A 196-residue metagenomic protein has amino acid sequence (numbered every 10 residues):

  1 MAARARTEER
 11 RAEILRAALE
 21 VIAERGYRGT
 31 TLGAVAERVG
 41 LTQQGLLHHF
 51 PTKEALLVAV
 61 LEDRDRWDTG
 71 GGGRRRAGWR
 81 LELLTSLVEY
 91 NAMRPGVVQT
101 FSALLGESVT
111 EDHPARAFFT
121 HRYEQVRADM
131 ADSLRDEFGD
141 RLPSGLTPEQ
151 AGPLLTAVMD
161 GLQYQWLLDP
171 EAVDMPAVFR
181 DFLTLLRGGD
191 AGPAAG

Functional and structural regions predicted by a protein language model:
M1-E8, D190-G196: Actinobacteria-biased recognition of intrinsically disordered, low-complexity terminal regions
R6, E54, D65, T156 (+1 more regions): Conserved acidic functional residues
E9-E13, A17-A55, A59: Helix-turn-helix
F50, A103-E111: Short helix-capping/turn signature of helix-turn-helix
A59, G70-V98, S144, P148-L155: Hydrophobic alpha-helical connector segments
E62-D68: Short, basic, alpha-helical segments at the C-terminal edge of helix-turn-helix-like DNA-binding modules
G70-A77, R94-P95, H113-G139: Amphipathic alpha-helical packing segments from all-alpha helical-bundle domains
D112-H121, E137-L186, D190-G196: Hydrophobic/aromatic-rich alpha-helical bundle segments in the mid-to-C-terminal region
